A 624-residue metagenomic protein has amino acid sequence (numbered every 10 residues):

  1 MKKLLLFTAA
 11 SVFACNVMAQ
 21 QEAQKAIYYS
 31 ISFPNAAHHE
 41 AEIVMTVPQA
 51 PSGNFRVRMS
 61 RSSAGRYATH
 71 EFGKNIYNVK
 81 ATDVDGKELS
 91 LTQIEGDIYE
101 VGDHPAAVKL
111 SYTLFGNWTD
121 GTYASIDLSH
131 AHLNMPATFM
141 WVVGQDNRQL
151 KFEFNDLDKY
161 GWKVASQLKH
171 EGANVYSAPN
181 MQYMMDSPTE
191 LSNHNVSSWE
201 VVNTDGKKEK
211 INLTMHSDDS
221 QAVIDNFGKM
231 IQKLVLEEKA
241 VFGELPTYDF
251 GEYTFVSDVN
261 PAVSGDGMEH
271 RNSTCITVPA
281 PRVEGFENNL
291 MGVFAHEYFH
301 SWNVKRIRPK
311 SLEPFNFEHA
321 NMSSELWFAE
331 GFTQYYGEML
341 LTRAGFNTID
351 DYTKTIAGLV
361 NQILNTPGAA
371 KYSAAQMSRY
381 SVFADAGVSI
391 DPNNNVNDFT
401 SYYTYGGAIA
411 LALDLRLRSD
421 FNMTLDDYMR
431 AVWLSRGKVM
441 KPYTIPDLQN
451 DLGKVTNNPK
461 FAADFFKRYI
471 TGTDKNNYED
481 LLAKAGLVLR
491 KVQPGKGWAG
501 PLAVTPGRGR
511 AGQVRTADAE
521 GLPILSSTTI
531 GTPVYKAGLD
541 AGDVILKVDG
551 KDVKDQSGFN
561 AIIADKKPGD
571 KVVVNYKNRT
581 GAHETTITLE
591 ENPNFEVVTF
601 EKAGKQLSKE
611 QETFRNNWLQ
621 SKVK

Functional and structural regions predicted by a protein language model:
M1-A26: Bacterial Sec-dependent N-terminal signal peptides
Q21-S62: Early extracytoplasmic/domain-onset interaction patches
I27-Y29, A41-M45, V108-L110, L150-F152 (+3 more regions): Hydrophobic residues positioned within well-ordered beta-strands of beta-sheet architectures
T46, E71-N78, T82-L234, V241-Y248 (+1 more regions): Non-catalytic architectural context of zinc metalloproteases
S62, H104, F115-N117, L157 (+4 more regions): Solvent-exposed coil/turn segments that connect beta secondary-structure elements in extracytoplasmic/periplasmic
E200-L326: Juxtacatalytic substrate-recognition/specificity segment
T274, P281, R306-I307, E318-K371: Post-HExxH zinc-binding segment in Zn-dependent metallohydrolases
G337, N347-K624: C-terminal recognition in membrane/secretory proteostasis and scaffolding
